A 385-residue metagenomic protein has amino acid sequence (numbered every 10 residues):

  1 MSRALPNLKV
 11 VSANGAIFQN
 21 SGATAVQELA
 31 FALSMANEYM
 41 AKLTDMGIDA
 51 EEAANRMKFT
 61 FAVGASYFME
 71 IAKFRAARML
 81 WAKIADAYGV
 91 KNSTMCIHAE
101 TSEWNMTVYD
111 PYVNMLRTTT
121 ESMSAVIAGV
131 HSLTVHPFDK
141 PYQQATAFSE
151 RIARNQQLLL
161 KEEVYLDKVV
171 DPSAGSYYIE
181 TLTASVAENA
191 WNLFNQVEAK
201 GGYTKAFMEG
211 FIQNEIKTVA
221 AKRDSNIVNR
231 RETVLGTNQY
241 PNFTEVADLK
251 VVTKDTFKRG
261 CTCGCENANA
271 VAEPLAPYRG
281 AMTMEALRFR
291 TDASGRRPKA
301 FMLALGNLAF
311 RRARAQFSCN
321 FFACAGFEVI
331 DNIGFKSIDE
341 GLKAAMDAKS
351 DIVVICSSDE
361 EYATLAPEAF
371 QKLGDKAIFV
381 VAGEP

Functional and structural regions predicted by a protein language model:
M1, P111-L116, K168, I179 (+5 more regions): Phosphate/diphosphate-binding loops
M1-A62, K91, M95-C96, S132 (+9 more regions): Catalytic alpha/beta active-site cores
R3-K42, L116-F194: Mobile "lid/hinge" segments at catalytic clefts and subdomain interfaces of large enzymes
V10-S12, K58-T60, C96-A99, M115 (+10 more regions): Structured core elements
S12-N20, A53-G64, T94-W104, H136-Q144 (+3 more regions): A glycine-rich phosphate-binding loop feature that marks nucleotide/adenosyl-phosphate handling sites
A23-L29, G64-A76, S102-L116, Q143-A153 (+4 more regions): Short glycine/threonine-rich loop-to-helix capping motif typified by GTGT followed within a few residues by an Asp-Pro
A76, A82, D86-G89, T120-I127 (+10 more regions): Hydrophobic alpha-helix feature that most strongly marks membrane-spanning transmembrane helices and their immediate
V113, R117-E121, S225-S357: Non-catalytic terminal/interface segments that mediate subunit docking, oligomerization, and allosteric communication
